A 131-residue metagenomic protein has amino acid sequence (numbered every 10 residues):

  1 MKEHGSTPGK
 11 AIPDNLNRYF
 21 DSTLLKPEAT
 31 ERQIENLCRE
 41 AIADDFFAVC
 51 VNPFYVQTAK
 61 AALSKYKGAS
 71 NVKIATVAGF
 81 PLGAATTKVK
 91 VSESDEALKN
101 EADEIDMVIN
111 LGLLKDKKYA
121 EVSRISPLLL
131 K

Functional and structural regions predicted by a protein language model:
M1-G9: Conserved, well-structured core domains of diverse proteins
A11-I42: Generic N-terminal amphipathic, Lys/Arg-enriched alpha-helix
L16-L24, V49-V51, V72-A78, I105-M107: Hydrophobic faces of well-ordered beta-strands that scaffold small-molecule active sites in alpha/beta enzyme cores
D21, A59, A97: Conserved, mostly hydrophobic/aromatic
E31-R32, V51-K73, A84-V89, G112-K131: Active-site-adjacent beta->alpha loops and helix N-cap segments on the catalytic face of soluble alpha/beta enzymes
L37-Y55, K99-E104: Catalytic domains of carbohydrate-active enzymes, especially glycoside hydrolases
I74-D116: Glycine/small-residue-rich loop that forms an oxyanion/phosphate-binding "nest" at active or ligand-binding sites
